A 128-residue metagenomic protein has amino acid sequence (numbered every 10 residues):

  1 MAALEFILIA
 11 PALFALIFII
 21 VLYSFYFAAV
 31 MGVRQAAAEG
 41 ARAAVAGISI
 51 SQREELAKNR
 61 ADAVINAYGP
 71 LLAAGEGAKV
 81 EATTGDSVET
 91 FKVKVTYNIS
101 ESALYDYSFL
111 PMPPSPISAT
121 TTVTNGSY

Functional and structural regions predicted by a protein language model:
M1-V64: Alpha-helical assembly-interface signal, strongest on the long, hydrophobic N-terminal helix that forms
V30, R42-Y128: Short, conserved structural patches
